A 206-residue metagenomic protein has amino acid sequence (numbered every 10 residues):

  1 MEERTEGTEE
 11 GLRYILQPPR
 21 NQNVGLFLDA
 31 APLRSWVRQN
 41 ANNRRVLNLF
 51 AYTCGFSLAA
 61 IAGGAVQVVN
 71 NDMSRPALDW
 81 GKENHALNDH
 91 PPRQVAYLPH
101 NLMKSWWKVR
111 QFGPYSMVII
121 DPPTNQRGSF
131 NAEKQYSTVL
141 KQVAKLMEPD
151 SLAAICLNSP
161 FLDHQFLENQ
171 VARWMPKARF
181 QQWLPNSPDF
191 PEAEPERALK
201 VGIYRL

Functional and structural regions predicted by a protein language model:
M1-F27, S35: Non-catalytic substrate-recognition/targeting regions of SAM-dependent transferases
L28-R44: Conserved alpha-helix/loop element of class I SAM-dependent methyltransferases that forms part of the SAM/SAH-binding
N43-Y52: Conserved class I S-adenosyl-L-methionine
T53-V66: Conserved SAM-binding loop of SAM-dependent methyltransferases across substrates and taxa, primarily the Class I
Q67-D72: Conserved SAM-binding motif I beta-strand of class I
M73-I119: S-adenosyl-L-methionine
L102-W174: S-adenosylmethionine
L152-L206: C-terminal catalytic and target-recognition region of SAM-dependent MTase-like enzymes, primarily methyltransferases
